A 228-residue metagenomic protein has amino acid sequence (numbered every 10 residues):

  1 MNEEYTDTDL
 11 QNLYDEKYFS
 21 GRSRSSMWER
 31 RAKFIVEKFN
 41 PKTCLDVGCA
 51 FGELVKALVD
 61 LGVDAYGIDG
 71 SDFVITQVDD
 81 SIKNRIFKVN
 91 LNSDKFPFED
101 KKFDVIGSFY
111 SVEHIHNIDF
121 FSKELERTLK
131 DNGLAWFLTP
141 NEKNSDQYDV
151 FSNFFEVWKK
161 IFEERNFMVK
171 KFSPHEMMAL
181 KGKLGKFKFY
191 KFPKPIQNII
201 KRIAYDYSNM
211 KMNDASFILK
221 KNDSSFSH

Functional and structural regions predicted by a protein language model:
M1-E99, V105-F109, S122, F151-F155 (+1 more regions): Conserved N-terminal segment of class I S-adenosyl-L-methionine
A65, V169-K170: Hydrophobic anchor at the start of a short beta-strand that flanks the dinucleotide cofactor-binding loop
Y110-H114: A short His-aromatic
H116-F120, Q147: Short N-terminal helix/helix-N-cap motif within the alpha/beta-hydrolase-1
D119-D131: A short glycine-rich, Lys/Arg-flanked "PGG" loop and its adjoining helix->strand segment in the class I
N132-P140: Conserved beta-strand signature within the Rossmann-like core of class I S-adenosyl-L-methionine
W136, E156, K170-H228: A C-terminal cap/extension of S-adenosyl-L-methionine-dependent methyltransferases that defines the acceptor-substrate
T139-K159: Acceptor-substrate binding/catalytic loop of class I
